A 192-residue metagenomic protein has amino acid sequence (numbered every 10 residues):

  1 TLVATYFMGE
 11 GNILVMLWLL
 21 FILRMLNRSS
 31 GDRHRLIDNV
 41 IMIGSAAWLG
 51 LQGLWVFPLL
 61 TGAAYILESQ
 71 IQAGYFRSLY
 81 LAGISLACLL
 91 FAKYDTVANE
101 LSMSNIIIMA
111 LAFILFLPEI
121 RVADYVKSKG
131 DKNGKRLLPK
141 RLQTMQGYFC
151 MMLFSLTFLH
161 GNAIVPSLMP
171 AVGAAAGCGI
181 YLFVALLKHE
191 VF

Functional and structural regions predicted by a protein language model:
T1-G53, L67-E68: Membrane-interface helix-loop-helix junctions at boundaries between adjacent transmembrane segments
T1-V3, C88-K93, S155-L156: Membrane-embedded alpha-helical segments in integral membrane proteins
G9-L17, R33-D38, Q52-T61, Y75-L81 (+2 more regions): Short, aromatic-rich membrane-interface segments at the entry and exit of alpha-helical transmembrane domains
W18-S29, A46-A47, G62-A73, M109-I120 (+1 more regions): Alpha-helical transmembrane segments and their membrane-interface exit regions
S30-A47, L67-F91, L101-M109, K129-C150: Cytoplasm-facing juxtamembrane segments at the starts of transmembrane helices in multi-pass membrane proteins
Y94-F192: C-terminal transmembrane helix-loop-helix hairpin of multi-pass membrane proteins
